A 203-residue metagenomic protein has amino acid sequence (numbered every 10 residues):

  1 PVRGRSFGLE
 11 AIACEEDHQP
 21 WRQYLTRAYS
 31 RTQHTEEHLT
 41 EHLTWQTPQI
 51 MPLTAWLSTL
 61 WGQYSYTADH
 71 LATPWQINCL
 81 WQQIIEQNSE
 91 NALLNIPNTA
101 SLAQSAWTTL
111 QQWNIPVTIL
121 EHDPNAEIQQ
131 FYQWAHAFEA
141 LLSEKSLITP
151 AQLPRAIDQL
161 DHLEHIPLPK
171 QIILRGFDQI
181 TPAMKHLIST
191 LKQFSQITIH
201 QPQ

Functional and structural regions predicted by a protein language model:
G4, C14-L168, D178-P182, S189 (+1 more regions): Basic/charged alpha-beta structural segments of nucleotide/phosphate-handling enzymes
R5-L9, P167-Q171, F194-Q196: A general structural motif
A11, T198-P202: Short internal beta-strands
P48, Q196-I197: Hydrophobic anchor at the start of a short beta-strand that flanks the dinucleotide cofactor-binding loop
H186-F194: Catalytic-core regions built around general acid/base machinery
